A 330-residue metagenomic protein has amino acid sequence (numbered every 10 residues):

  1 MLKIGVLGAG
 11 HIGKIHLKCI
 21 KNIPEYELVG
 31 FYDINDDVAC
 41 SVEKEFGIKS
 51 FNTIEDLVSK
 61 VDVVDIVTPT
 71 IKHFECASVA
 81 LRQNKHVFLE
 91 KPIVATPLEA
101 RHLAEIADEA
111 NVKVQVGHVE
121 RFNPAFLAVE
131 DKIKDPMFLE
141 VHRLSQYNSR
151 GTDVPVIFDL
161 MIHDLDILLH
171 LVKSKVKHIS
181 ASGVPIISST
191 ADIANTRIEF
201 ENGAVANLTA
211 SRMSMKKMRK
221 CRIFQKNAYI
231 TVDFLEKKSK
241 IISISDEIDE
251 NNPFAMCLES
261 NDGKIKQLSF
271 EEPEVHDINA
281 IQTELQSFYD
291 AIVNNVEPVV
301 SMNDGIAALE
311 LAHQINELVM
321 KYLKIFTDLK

Functional and structural regions predicted by a protein language model:
M1-E45, L168: N-terminal Rossmann-like dinucleotide-binding module
H16, F46-A104: Beta-loop-alpha module in the N-terminal Rossmann-like domain of NAD(P)-dependent dehydrogenases, especially those
I48, Q83-K85, A110-K113, A204: A short helix->loop->beta-strand "cap" motif at the edges of active sites that frequently abuts
N52, L89-E90, V114-V116, E140 (+1 more regions): Hydrophobic residues in well-ordered beta-strands that form the structural core
V63-I66, T283-K330: C-terminal helix-rich "cap/oligomerization" subdomain common to oxidoreductases
V94-G151: A contiguous active-site-proximal alpha/beta segment in oxidoreductase catalytic domains
G117-P124, Y147-H178, A191-D192, G305: Mid-domain beta-loop-alpha active-site segment that forms a flexible, acidic cofactor/metal-binding surface
L165-I244, P273-I278, Q282-N295, L329-K330: Contiguous beta-strand/loop segments that form the cofactor/metal-binding neighborhood of enzyme cores
